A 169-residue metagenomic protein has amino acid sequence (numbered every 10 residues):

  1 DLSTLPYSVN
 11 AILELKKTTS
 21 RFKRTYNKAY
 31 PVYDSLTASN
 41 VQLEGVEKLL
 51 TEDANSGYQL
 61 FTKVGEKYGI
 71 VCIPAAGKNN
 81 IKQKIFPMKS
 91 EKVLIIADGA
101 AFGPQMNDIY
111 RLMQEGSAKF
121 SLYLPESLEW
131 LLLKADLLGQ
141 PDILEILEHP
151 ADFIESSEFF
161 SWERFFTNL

Functional and structural regions predicted by a protein language model:
S3-P104, R111-Q114: RecA-like P-loop NTPase motor core
I96-N168: Activity-critical C-terminal alpha-helical subdomain
